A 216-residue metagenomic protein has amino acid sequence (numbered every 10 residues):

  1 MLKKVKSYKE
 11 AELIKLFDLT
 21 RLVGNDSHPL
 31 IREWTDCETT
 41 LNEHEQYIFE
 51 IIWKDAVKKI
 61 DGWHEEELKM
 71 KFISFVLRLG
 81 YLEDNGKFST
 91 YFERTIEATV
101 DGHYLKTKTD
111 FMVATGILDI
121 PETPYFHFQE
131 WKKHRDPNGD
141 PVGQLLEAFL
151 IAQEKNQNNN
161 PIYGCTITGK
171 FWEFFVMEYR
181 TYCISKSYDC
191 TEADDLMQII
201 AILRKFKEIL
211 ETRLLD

Functional and structural regions predicted by a protein language model:
M1-L77, E208-D216: Charged, often low-complexity linker/regulatory segments
L2, I167-D216: Short terminal or interdomain "cap/linker" segment that borders an active site or interface and mediates
W63-T99: An alpha-helical interface "stripe"
F72, T109-T115, P124-K133, A148: Conserved catalytic cores of phosphodiester-cleaving nucleases, focusing on short active-site segments
F88-D119: Active-site metal-binding core of divalent-cation-utilizing nuclease and nuclease-like domains
H103, T123, D136-D140: Structured, beta-strand-rich domain cores that present glycine/charged loop surfaces used to bind extended ligands
L118-T123, Q157-N159: Short, solvent-exposed loop/turn segments that connect beta-strands within catalytic domains and beta-strand-rich
K133-S185: Nucleic-acid nuclease catalytic cores
